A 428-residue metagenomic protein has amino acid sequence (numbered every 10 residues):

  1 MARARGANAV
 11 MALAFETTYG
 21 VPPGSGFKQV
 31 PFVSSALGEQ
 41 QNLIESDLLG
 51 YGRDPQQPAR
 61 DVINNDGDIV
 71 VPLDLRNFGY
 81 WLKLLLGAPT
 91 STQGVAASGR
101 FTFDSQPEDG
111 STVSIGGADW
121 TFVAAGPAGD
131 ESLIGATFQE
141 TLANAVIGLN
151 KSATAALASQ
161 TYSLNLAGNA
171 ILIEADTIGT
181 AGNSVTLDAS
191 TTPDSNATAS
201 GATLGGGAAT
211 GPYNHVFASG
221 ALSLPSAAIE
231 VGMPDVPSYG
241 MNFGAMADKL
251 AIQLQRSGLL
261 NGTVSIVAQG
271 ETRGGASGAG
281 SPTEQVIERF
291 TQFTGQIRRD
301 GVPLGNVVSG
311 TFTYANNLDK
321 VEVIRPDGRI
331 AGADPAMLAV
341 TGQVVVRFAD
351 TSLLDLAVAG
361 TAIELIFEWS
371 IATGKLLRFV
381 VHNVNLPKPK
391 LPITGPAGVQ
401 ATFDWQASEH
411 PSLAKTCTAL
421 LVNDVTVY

Functional and structural regions predicted by a protein language model:
M1-G79, M233-D350, N383-G395, T402: Solvent-exposed edge beta-strands and adjacent loop segments that serve as assembly or binding interfaces
M1-P22, V95-S98, L413-Y428: Short, intrinsically disordered N-terminal pre-domain segments
V70-G94, T210-F243, D248, A357-L376: Short, acidic/charged, Gly/Pro-enriched secondary-structure junctions
L82-S91, A181-S195, A279-E284, A419-V427: Extended Gly/Ser/Thr-rich low-complexity repeat segments, especially those forming or decorating extracellular
A97-G206: Extended, beta-strand-rich, solvent-exposed assembly scaffolds of outer structural proteins
T112-G117, T186-A189, A227-G232, G295-D300 (+1 more regions): Short conserved beta-strand and strand-loop elements enriched in small hydrophobics with frequent Asp/Gly
A339-L386: Intrinsically disordered, low-complexity segments enriched in Gly and acidic/Ser/Thr residues that form flexible
E368-Y428: Membrane-proximal bilayer-interacting regions
